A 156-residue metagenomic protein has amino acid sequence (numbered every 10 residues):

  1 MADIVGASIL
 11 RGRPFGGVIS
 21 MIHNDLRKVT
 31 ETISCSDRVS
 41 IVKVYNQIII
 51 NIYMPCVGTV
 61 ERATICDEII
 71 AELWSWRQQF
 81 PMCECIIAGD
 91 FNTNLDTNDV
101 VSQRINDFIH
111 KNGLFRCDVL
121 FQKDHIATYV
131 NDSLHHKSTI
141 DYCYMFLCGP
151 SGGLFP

Functional and structural regions predicted by a protein language model:
M1-P156: A shared catalytic/ligand-binding motif for oxyanion handling
